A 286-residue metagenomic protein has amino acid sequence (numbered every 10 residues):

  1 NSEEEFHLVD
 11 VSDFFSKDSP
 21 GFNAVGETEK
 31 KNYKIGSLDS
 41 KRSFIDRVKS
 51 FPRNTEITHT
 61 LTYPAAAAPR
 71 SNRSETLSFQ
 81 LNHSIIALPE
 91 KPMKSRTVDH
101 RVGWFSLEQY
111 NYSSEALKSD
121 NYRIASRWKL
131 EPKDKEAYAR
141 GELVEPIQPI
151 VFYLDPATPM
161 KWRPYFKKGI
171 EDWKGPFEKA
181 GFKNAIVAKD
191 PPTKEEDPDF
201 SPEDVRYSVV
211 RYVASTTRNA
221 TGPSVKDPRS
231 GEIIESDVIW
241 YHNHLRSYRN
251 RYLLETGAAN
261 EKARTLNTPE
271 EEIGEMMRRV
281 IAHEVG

Functional and structural regions predicted by a protein language model:
N1-T158, P176, A180, P191-M277: Auxiliary tRNA-acceptor-end handling modules of aminoacyl-tRNA synthetases
A157-A185: Zn2+-dependent metallopeptidase catalytic core
W162-G169, I273, M277, I281: Stable alpha-helical elements in mature extracytoplasmic
E171-K174, G231, R279-G286: Active-site recognition of the HExxH zinc-binding catalytic motif
